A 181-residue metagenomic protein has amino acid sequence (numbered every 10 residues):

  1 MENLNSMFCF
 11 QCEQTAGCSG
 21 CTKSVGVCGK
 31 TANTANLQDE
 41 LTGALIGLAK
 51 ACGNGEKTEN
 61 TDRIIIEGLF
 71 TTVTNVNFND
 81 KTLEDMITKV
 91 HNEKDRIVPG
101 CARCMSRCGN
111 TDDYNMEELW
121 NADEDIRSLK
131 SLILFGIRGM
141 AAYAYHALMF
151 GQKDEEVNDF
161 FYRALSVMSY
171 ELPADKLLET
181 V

Functional and structural regions predicted by a protein language model:
M1-V181: An N-terminal assembly and electron-transfer interface module characteristic of large anaerobic redox and radical
